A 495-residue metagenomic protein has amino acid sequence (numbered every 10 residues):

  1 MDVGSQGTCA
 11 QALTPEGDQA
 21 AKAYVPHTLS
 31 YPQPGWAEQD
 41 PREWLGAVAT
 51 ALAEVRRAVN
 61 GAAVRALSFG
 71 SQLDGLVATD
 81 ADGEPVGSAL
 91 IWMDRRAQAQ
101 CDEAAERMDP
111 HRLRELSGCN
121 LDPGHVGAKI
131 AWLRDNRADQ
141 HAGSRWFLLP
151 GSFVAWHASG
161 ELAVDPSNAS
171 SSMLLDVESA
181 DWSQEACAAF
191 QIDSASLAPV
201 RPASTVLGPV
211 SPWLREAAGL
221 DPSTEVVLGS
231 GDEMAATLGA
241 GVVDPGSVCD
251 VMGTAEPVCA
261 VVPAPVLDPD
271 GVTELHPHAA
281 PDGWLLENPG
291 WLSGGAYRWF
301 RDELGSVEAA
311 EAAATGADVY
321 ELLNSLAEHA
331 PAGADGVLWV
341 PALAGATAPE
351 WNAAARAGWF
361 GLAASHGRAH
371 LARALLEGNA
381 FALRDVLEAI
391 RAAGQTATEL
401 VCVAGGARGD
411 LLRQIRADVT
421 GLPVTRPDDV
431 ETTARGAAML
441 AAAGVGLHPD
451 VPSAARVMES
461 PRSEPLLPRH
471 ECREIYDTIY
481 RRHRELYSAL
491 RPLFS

Functional and structural regions predicted by a protein language model:
M1, Q98, A105-C119, P123-A163 (+5 more regions): Active-site core segments that coordinate phosphate-bearing ligands/cofactors across diverse enzyme families
M1-S88, E115, G143, R215-E216 (+4 more regions): N-terminal glycine/serine-rich phosphate-binding loop of ATP-dependent small-molecule kinases, especially carbohydrate
G17, D40, L67, D94 (+3 more regions): Residue-level signal for inorganic ion chemistry
V25-P26, W92, T273, W291: A generic structural motif
A53-W92, N120-V126, G151, A155-D176 (+2 more regions): Short beta-strand-loop/turn "lid" adjacent to the catalytic site in phosphate-handling enzymes
A189-Q191, L197: Conserved acidic, metal-coordinating active-site core of Asp-based, Mg2+-dependent phosphoryl-transfer enzymes
A198-V206, A313-Y320: Short linear loop/turn motifs
